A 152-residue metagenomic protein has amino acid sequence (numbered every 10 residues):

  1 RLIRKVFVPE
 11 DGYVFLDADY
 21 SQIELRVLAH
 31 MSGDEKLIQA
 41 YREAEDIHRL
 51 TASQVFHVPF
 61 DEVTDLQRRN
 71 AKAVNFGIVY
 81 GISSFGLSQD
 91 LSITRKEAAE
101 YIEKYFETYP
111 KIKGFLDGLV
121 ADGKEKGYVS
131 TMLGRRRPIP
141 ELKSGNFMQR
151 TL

Functional and structural regions predicted by a protein language model:
R1-E62, D122-L152: Acidic, glycine-rich two-metal-ion catalytic cores of nucleic acid-processing enzymes
S53-L152: Conserved catalytic core of nucleic-acid polymerases
